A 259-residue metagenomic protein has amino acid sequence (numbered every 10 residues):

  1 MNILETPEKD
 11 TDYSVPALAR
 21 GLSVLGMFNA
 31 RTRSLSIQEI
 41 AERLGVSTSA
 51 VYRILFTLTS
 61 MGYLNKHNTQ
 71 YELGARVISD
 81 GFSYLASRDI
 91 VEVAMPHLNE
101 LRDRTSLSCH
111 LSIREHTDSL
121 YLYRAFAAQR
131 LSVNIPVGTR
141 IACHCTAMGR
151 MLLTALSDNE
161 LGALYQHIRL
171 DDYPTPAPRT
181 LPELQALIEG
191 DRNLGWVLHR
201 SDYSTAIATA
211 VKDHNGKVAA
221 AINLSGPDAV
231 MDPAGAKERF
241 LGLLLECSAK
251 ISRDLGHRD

Functional and structural regions predicted by a protein language model:
M1-V91, A249-H257: N-terminal helix-turn-helix
D12-P16, D89, R140, H144 (+2 more regions): Residue-level "hotspot" positions that anchor or transmit function at local structural transition points
S14-L18, G74, S87, V91 (+6 more regions): Short, structured helix-loop boundary elements
G26, F56, Y123, T154 (+1 more regions): A cross-family signal for key residues in well-ordered alpha-helices that form functional helical elements
G45, E72-I168: Amphipathic alpha-helical effector-binding/dimerization core of metabolite-sensing transcriptional regulators
A163, R169-D172, L245-D259: Cysteine/selenocysteine-centered motifs that mediate thiol-based redox chemistry or coordinate metal-sulfur cofactors
P174-K250: Extended hydrophobic
